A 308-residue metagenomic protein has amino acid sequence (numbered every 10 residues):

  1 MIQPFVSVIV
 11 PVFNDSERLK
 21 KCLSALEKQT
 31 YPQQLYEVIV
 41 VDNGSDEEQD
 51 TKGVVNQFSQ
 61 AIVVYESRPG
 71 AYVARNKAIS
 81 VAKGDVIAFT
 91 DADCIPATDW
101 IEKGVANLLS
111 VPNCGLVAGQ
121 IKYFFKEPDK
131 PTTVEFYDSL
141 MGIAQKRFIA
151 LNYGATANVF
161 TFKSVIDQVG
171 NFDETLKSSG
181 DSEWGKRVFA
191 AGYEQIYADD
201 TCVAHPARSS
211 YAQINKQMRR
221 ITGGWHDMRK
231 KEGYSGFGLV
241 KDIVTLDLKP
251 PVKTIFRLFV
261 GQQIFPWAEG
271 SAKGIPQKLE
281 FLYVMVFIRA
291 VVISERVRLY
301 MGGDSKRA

Functional and structural regions predicted by a protein language model:
M1-K28: N-proximal low-complexity "stem/linker" segments adjacent to membrane-targeting elements
L23-Y65: Acidic donor-binding segment of Leloir-type glycosyltransferases
Q49-K52, E66-A82: Glycine-rich, basic loop-to-helix element that forms the pyrophosphate-binding segment of sugar-nucleotide handling
I87: Short aromatic/hydrophobic "clamp" motif used to bind/position activated sugar donors
D99-P131: Conserved donor NDP-sugar-binding/catalytic core segment of glycosyltransferases
G119-Q120, V134-L151: Short, flexible, basic/aromatic active-site loop/helix in glycosyltransferases
S178-W184: Acidic donor-binding loop at a coil-to-helix junction in glycosyltransferase catalytic cores that engages
R219-G223, F237-A308: Non-catalytic, C-terminal membrane-associated alpha-helical segments of glycosyltransferases
